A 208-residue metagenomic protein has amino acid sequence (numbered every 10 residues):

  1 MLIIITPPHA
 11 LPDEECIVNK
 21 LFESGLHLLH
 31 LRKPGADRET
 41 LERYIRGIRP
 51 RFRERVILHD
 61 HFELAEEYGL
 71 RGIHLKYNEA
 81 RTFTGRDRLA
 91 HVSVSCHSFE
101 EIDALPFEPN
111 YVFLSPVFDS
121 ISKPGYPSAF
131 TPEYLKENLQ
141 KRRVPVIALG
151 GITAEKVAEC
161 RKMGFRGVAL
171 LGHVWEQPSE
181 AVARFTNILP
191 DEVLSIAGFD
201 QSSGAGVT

Functional and structural regions predicted by a protein language model:
M1-Y111, E137, R143-V144, T153-M163 (+2 more regions): Conserved N-terminal beta1-alpha1 strand-loop-helix module at the mouth
R43-I45, Y126-L135: Charged helix-capping and loop-helix junction motifs
A65, F118-P124: A short acidic, helix-capping loop that chelates divalent metal ions and anchors anionic groups
N110-F118: Non-cysteine beta-strand/loop elements that form the S-adenosyl-L-methionine
F118-S120, I152-E155: Short Gly/Pro-enriched loop/turn and capping motifs at secondary-structure junctions
G125, L171: Flexible, glycine/proline-enriched loop segments at strand-loop-helix junctions that form or flank small-ligand binding
V146-I152, A169: Glycine-rich anion-binding loop/nest that anchors nucleotide
G164-L170: Short helix/strand-capping connector loops at secondary-structure junctions
